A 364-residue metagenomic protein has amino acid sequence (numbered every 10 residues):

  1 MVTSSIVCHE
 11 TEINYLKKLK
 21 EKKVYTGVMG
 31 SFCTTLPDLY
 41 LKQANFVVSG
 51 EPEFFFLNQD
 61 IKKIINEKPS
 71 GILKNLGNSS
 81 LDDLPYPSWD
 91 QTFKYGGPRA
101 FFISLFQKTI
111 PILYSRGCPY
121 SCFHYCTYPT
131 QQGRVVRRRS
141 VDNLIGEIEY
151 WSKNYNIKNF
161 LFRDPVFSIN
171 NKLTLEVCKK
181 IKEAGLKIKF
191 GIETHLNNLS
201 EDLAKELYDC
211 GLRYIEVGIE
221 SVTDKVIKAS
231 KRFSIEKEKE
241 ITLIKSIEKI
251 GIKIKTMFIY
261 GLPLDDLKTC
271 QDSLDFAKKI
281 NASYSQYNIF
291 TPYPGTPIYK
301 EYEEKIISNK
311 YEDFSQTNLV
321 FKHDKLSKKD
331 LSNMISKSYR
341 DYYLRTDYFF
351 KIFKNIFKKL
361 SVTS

Functional and structural regions predicted by a protein language model:
M1-I145, E149, K153-N154, D330: Acidic, low-complexity intrinsically disordered segments
M1-V2, S49, F162-D164, V217 (+1 more regions): Conserved beta-strand positions
T11-K18, L39-Q43, E176-V177, D202-E206 (+2 more regions): A short acidic, amphipathic alpha-helical/loop segment
F32, P165-I169, H195-L196, Y260-L264 (+1 more regions): Short, solvent-exposed turn/loop segments enriched in Gly/Ser/Thr/Pro and often Arg
D38-N58, A204-I215, D272-Y287: Structural recognition of alpha->loop->beta junctions
P87-K255, D275: Radical SAM [4Fe-4S] cluster-binding motif and immediate context
K253, K268-Q271, D275-S364: C-terminal accessory regions of radical SAM enzymes
